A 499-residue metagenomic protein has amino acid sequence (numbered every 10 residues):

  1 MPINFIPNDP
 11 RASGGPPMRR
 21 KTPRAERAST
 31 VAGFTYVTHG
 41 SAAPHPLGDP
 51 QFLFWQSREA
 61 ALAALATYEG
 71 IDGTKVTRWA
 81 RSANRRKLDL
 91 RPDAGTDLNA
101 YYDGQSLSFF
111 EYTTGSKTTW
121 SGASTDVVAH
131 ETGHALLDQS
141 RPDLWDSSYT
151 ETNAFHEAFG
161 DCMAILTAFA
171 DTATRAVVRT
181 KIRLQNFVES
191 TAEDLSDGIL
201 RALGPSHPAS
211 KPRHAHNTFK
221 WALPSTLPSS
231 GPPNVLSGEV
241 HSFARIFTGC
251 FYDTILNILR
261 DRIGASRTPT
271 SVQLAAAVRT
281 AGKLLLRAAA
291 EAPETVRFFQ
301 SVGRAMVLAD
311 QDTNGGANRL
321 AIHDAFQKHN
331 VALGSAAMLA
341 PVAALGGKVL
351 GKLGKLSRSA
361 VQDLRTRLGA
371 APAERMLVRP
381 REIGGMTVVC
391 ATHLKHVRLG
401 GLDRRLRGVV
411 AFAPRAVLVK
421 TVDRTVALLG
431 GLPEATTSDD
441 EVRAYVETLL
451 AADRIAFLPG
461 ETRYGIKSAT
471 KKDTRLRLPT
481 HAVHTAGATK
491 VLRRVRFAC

Functional and structural regions predicted by a protein language model:
M1-S82: A metal-dependent hydrolase signature that marks the N-terminal structural subdomain at the beginning of catalytic folds
P50-F54, R58-S106, E111-T125, L137-R415 (+6 more regions): Zinc-dependent metallohydrolase catalytic domains
V128: N-terminal phosphate-binding loop and flanking beta/alpha elements of the actin-like ATPase fold
E131: Walker B catalytic acidic pair
